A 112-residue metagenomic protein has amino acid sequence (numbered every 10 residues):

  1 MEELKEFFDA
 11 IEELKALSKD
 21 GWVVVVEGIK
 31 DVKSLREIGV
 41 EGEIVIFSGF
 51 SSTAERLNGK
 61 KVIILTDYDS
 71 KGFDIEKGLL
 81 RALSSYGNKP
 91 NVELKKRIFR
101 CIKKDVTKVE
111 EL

Functional and structural regions predicted by a protein language model:
M1-V23, I29-R36, R56-L57: Phosphate-handling DNA/RNA-contact segment within nucleic-acid enzymes
K19-V24, G42-E43, K61-V62: Short active-site oxyanion
I29-I38, V45-S48, S52-L112: TOPRIM fold recognition
